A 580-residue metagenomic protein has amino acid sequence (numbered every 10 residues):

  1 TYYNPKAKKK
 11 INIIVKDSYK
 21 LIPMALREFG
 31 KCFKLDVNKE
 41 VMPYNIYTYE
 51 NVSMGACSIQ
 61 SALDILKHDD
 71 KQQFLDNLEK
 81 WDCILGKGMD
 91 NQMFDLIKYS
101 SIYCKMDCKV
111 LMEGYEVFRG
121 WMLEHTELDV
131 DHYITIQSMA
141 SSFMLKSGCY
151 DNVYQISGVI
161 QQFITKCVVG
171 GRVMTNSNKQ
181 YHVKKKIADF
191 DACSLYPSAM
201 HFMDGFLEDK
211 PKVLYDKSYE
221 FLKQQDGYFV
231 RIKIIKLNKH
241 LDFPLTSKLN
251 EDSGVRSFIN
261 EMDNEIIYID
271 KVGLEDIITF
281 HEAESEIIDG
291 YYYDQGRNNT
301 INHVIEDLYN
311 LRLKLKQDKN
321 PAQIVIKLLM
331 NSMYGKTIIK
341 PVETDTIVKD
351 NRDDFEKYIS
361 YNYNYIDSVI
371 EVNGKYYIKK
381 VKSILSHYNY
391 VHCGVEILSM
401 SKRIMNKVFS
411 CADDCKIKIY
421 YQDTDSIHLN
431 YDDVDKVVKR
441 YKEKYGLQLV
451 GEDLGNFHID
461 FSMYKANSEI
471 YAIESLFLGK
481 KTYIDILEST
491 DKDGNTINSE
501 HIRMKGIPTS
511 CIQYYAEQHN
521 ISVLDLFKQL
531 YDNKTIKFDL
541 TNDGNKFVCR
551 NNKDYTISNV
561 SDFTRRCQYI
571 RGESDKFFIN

Functional and structural regions predicted by a protein language model:
T1-N580: Conserved acidic
